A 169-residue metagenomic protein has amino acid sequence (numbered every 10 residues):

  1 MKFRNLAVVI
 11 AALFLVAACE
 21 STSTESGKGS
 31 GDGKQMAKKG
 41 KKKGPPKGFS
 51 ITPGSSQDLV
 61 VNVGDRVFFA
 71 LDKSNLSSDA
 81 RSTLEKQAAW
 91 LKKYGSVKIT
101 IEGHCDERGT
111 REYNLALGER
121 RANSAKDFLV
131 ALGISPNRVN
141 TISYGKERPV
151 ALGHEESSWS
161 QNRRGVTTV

Functional and structural regions predicted by a protein language model:
M1-A7: Bacterial N-terminal signal peptides that target proteins for export
A7-L13: Sec-dependent N-terminal signal peptides
L15-A18: C-terminal motif of bacterial Sec signal peptides marking the signal peptidase cleavage site
E20-K98: Periplasmic peptidoglycan-binding/tethering modules of Gram-negative envelope proteins
D72-S74, A89, H104-D106, Y144-E147: Solvent-exposed coil/turn segments that connect beta secondary-structure elements in extracytoplasmic/periplasmic
D79-K86, E112, A116, R120 (+2 more regions): Extracytoplasmic/secreted proteins, especially bacterial periplasmic and envelope-associated proteins
G95-H104, E119-V150, R163-V169: A non-catalytic structural micro-motif
L152-E155: Short beta-alpha junctions and helix-cap segments that line functional grooves
